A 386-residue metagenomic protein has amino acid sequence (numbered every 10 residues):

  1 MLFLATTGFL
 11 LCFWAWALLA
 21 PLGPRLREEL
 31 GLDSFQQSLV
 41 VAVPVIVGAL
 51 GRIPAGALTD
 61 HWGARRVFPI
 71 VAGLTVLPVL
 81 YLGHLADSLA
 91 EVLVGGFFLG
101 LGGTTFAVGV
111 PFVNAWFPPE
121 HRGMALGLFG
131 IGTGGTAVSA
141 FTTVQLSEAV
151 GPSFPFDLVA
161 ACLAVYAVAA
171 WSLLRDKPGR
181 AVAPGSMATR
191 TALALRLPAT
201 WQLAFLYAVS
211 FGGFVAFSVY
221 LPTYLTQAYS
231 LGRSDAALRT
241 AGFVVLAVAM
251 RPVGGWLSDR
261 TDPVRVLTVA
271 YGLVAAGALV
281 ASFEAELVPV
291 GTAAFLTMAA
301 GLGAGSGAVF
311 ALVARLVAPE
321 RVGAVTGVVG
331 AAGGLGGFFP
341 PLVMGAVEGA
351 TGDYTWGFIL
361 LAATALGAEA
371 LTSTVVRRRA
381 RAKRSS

Functional and structural regions predicted by a protein language model:
L19-A20, A199-A249: Extracytoplasmic gate region of multi-pass secondary transporters
L26-R27, L58-T59, V144-V150, L225-T226 (+2 more regions): Interfacial helix-cap and linker-helix signal at transmembrane-aqueous boundaries of multi-pass secondary transporters
L50-D87, S258: Conserved MFS/SLC helix-loop-helix module at the cytosolic interface between two early adjacent transmembrane helices
E91, L128-R175: Helix-loop-helix hairpin linking two adjacent transmembrane segments in secondary transporters
G95-G132: Cytoplasmic helix-loop-helix junction between adjacent transmembrane helices in 12-TM secondary transporters
K177-A204: Juxtamembrane intracellular "pre-TM" segments in multi-pass secondary transporters
T261-L312: C-terminal transmembrane helical hairpin of 12-TM major facilitator-type secondary transporters
L316-D353: A late C-terminal transmembrane helix in Major Facilitator Superfamily
